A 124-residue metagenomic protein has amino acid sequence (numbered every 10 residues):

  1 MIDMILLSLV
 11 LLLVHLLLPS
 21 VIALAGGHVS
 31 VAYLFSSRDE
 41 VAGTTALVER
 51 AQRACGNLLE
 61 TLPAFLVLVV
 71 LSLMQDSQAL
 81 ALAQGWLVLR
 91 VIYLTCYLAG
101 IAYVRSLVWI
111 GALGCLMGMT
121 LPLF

Functional and structural regions predicted by a protein language model:
M1-S36: N-terminal signal-anchor transmembrane alpha helix
L7-V10, Q84, V88, L107 (+1 more regions): Hydrophobic residues within alpha-helical transmembrane segments of multi-pass solute transporters/permease subunits
L12, G56-V69: Core segments of transmembrane alpha-helices that mediate helix-helix packing or line hydrophobic substrate/ligand
A46-L59: A loop-to-helix transmembrane entry motif
M74-L87: Structural signature of hydrophobic alpha-helical transmembrane segments
V91-G114: Interfacial loop-to-transmembrane junctions
G114-F124: Hydrophobic alpha-helical transmembrane segments in multi-pass integral membrane proteins
